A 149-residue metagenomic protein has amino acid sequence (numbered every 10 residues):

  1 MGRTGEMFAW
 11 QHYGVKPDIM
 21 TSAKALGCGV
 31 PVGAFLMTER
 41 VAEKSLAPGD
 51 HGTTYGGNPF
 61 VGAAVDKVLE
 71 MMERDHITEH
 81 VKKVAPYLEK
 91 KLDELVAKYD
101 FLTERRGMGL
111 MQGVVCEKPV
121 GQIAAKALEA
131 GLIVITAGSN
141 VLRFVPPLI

Functional and structural regions predicted by a protein language model:
M1-I149: Conserved N-terminal phosphate-binding loop of PLP-dependent enzymes in the Aspartate aminotransferase
